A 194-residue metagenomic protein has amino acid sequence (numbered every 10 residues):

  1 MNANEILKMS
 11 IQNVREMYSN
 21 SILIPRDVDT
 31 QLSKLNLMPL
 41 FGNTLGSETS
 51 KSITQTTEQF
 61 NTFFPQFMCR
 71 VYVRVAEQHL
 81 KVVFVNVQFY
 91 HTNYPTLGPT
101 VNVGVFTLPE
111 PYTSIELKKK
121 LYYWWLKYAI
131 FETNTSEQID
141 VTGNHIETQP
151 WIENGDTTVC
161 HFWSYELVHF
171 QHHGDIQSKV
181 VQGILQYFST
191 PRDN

Functional and structural regions predicted by a protein language model:
N2-I53: N-terminal "first-domain core" detector
K8, K34, K51, K81 (+3 more regions): Context-gated lysine
S10, M38-F41, T56-F67, Y72 (+1 more regions): Charged, terminal alpha-helix-loop-beta segments that serve as non-catalytic nucleic-acid engagement and/or assembly
N13-R15, T44-G46, T57-N61, A76-V82 (+1 more regions): Short linear motifs at secondary-structure transitions and domain/linker junctions
S19, L23, L80-V82, G98 (+1 more regions): Short, well-structured alpha-helical interface segments that form or flank functional binding sites
T54-W125: Aromatic- and glycine-enriched beta-alpha-beta binding-site module
V105-N194: Charged, low-complexity intrinsically disordered regions
